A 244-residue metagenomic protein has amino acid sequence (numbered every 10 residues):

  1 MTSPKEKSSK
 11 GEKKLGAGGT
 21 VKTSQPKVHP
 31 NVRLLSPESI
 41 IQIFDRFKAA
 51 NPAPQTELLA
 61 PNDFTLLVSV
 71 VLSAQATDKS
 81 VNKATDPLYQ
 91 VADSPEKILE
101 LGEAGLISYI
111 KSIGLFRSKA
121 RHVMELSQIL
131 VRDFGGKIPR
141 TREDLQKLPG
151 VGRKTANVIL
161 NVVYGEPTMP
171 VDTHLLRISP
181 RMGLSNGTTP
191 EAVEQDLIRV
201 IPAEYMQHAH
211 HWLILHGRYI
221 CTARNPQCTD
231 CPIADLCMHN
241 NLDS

Functional and structural regions predicted by a protein language model:
M1-V32, D243: Polybasic, lysine-enriched low-complexity intrinsically disordered terminal tails
V28-S244: Catalytic cores of DNA base-excision repair glycosylases
